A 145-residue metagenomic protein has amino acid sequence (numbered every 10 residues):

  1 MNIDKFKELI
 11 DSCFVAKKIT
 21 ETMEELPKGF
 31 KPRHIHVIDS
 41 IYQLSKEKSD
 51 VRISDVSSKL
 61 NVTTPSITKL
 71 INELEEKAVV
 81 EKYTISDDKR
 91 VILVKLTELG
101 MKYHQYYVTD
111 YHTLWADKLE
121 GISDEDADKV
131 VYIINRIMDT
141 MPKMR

Functional and structural regions predicted by a protein language model:
M1, E125-R145: C-terminal regulatory/oligomerization modules of transcriptional regulators
M1-G29: N-terminal leader segment of winged-helix/HTH proteins
K5, R33-V37, R52, L99 (+1 more regions): N-terminal positioning helix adjacent to the helix-turn-helix/winged-helix DNA-binding module
C13-M23, Y103, Y107-L119, I137 (+1 more regions): Alpha-helical linker/hinge and terminal dimerization helices associated with HTH transcriptional regulators
E21-T63: N-terminal helix-turn-helix DNA-binding core of bacterial DNA-binding proteins
K48-I92: Canonical helix-turn-helix DNA-binding module
E73-D128: Charged, amphipathic alpha-helical coiled-coil/dimerization segments
